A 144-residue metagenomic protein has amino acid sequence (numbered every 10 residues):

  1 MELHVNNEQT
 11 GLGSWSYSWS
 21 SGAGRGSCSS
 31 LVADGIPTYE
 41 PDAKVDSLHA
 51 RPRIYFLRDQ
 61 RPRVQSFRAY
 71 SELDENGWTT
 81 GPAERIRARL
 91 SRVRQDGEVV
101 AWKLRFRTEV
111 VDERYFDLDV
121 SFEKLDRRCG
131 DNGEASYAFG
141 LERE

Functional and structural regions predicted by a protein language model:
M1-G24: N-terminal export/targeting and maturation segments
E8-S16, T80-E84, D131: Short amphipathic beta-strand/extended segments with alternating polar/hydrophobic composition
S18-I86: Mature extracytoplasmic domains of secretory-pathway proteins
D42-V45, S91, R105-R107: Beta-strand-rich interaction surfaces with strong enrichment in secreted/lumenal proteins
L90-V100: Short beta-strand segments within Ig-like beta-sandwich modules, predominantly Fibronectin type-III
D96-E98, R105-Y115: Surface-exposed, short loops/turns at beta-strand junctions within beta-sandwich domains
V111-L125: Internal, hydrophobic beta-strand segments that form the core of beta-sheet-rich folds
L125-E144: Short beta-strand elements
